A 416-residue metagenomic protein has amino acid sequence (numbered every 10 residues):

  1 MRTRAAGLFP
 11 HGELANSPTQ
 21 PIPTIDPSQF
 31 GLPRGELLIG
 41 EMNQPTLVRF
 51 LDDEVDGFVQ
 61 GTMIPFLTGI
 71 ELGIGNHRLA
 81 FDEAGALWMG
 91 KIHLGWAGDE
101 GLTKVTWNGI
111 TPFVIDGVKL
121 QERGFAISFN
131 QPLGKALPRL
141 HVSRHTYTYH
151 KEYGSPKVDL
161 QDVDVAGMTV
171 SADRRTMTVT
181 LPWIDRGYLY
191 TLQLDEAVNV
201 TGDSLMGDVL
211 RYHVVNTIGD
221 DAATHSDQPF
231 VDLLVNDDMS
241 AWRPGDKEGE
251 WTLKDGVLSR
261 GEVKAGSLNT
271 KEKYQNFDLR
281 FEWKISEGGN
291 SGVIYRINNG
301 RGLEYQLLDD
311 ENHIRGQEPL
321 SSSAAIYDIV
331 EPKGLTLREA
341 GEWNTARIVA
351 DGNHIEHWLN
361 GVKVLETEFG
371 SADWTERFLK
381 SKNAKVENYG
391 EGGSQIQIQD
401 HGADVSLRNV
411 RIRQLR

Functional and structural regions predicted by a protein language model:
M1-P112, G124, S128, R175: Beta-propeller domains with acidic blade repeats across secreted/periplasmic ectodomains and cytosolic WD/CNH propellers
G109-V114, G134, D185, L194-T224: Acidic, Ser/Thr/Gly/Pro-rich low-complexity segments and short DxT(G/T)-type signature motifs
V118-Q121: Short, solvent-exposed loop/linker segments at the N-terminal edge of repeated beta-sheet extracellular domains
G124-L137, R144, L181, L194 (+1 more regions): A short glycine/threonine-centered beta-strand motif
N130-G167, L192-N199, D208-H213: Short, surface-exposed alpha-helix to beta-strand junction/turn motifs within ectodomains of secreted and cell-envelope
V170-D173: Blade-terminus and WD-like Trp-Asp/Gly-His loop motifs, strongest in beta-propeller folds
R175-M177, N344: Short strand-edge motifs at loop-to-beta-strand transitions and within beta-strands of extracellular beta-rich domains
D221-R416: Carbohydrate-interacting regions of secretory-pathway proteins
